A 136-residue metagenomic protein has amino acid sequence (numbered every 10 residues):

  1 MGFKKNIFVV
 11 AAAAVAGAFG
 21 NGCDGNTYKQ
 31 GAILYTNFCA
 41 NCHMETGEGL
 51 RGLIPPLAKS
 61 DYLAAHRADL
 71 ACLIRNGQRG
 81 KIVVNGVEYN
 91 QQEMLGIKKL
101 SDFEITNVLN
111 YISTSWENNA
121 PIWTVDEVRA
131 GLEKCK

Functional and structural regions predicted by a protein language model:
M1-V10: Bacterial N-terminal signal peptides that target proteins for export
V9-G17: Hydrophobic alpha-helical targeting segments used for export or membrane insertion
V10, G25-N26, C42-M44, G80-N85 (+1 more regions): Short hydrophobic/aromatic-rich motifs at helix boundaries and adjacent loops
A16, A32-Y35, V128: Residue-level signal for mature regions of secreted extracellular proteins and peptides
F19-G22: C-terminal motif of bacterial Sec signal peptides marking the signal peptidase cleavage site
D24-L50, A64-N76: Sequence/structural segment immediately N-terminal to covalent heme-attachment motifs in c-type and related
I54-A58, R79-C135: Axial heme c-ligation environment in periplasmic c-type cytochrome domains
D61: Active-site catalytic pocket residues across diverse enzymes, especially alpha/beta-hydrolases
